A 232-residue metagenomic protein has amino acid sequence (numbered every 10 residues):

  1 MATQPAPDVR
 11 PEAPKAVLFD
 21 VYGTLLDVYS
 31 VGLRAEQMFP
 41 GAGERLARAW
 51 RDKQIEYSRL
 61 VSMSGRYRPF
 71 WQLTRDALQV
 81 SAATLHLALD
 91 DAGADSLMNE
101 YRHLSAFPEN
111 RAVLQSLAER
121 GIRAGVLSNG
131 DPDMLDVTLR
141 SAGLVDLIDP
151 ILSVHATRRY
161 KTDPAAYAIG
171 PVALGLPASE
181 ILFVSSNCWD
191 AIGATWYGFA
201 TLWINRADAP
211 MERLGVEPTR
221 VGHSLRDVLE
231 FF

Functional and structural regions predicted by a protein language model:
A2-P14, Q115-A118, L127, D131-P132 (+1 more regions): Asp-based, Mg2+/Mn2+-dependent phosphohydrolase catalytic module
A6-I55: Active-site neighborhood of HAD-like aspartate-dependent phosphohydrolases
Y29-L33, R75-D76, D133, P164-A165: A generic alpha-helix surface/boundary motif
V31, L46, G93, L144-L147: Hydrophobic side chains within well-formed alpha-helices
L33-R34, A49, D76-V80, S96 (+4 more regions): Alpha-helical elements of Rossmann-like donor-binding domains used by nucleotide-donor carbohydrate transfer enzymes
F39-G43, T84-L89, E119, G143-L147 (+1 more regions): Short helix-capping segments at alpha-helix termini
E44, S58-D95: A metal-dependent, Asp-based hydrolase signature
W71-Q72, L89-V126, D133-D136, P164: Short, acidic loop-to-helix structural element flanking the phosphoryl-transfer center in phosphate-processing enzymes
